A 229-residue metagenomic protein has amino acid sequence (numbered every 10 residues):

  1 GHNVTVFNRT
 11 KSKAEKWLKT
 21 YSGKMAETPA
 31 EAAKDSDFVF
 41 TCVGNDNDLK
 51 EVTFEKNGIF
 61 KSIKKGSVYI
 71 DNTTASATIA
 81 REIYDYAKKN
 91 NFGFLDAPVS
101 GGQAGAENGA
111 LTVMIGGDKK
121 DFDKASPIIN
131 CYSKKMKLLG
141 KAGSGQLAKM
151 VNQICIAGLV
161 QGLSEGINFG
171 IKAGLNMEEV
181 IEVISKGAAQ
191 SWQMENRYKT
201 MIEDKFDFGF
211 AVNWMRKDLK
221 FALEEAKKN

Functional and structural regions predicted by a protein language model:
G1-T41, S67, T73, Q103-A106: NAD(P)+-binding Rossmann beta1-loop-alpha1 motif at the extreme N-terminus of oxidoreductases
H2-N3, F92, L175: Short phosphate-binding/catalytic loops that engage adenosine nucleotides
P29-G93: Rossmann-fold NAD(P) dinucleotide-binding segment
V43, T74-I154: Rossmann-fold dinucleotide-binding core
N108-G116, K137, K141-A173, I184-N196 (+1 more regions): Active-site-proximal catalytic alpha-helix in oxidoreductases
I128, N176-K186: Beta-strand segments within the central parallel beta-sheet cores of soluble alpha/beta enzyme folds
Q146, Q190-N229: Interdomain hinge/lid region at the active-site interface of Rossmann-like NAD(P)-dependent oxidoreductases
